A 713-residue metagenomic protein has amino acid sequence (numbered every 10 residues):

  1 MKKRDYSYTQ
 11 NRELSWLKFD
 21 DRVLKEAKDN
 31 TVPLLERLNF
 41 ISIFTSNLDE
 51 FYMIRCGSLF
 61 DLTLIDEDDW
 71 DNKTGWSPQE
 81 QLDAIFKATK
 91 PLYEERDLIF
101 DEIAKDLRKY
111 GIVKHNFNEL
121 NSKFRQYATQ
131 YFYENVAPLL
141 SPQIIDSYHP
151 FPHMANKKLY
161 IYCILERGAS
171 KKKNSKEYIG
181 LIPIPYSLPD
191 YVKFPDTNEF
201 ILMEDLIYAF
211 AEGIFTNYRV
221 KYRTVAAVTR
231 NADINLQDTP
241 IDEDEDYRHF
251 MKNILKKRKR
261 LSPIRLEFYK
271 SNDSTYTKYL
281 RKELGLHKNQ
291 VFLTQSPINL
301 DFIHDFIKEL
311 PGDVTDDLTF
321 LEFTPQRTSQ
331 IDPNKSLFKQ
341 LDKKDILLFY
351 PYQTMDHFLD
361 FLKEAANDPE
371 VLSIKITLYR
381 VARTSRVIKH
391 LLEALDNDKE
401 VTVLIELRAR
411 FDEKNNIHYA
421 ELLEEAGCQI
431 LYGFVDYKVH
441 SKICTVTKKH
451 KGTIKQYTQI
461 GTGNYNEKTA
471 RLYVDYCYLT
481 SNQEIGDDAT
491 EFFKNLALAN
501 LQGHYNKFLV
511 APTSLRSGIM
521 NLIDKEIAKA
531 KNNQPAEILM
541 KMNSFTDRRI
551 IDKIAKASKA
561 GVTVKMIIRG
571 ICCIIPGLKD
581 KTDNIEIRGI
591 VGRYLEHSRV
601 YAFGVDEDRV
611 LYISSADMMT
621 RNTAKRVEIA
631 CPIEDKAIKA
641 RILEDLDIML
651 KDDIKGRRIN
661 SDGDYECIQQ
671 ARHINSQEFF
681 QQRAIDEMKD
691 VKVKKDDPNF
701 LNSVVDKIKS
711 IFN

Functional and structural regions predicted by a protein language model:
M1-I538, K556, A560, C572-N713: N-terminal localization/anchoring segments of enzymes in phospholipid and broader phosphate metabolism
T563-I567: Hydrophobic alpha/beta core scaffold segments
